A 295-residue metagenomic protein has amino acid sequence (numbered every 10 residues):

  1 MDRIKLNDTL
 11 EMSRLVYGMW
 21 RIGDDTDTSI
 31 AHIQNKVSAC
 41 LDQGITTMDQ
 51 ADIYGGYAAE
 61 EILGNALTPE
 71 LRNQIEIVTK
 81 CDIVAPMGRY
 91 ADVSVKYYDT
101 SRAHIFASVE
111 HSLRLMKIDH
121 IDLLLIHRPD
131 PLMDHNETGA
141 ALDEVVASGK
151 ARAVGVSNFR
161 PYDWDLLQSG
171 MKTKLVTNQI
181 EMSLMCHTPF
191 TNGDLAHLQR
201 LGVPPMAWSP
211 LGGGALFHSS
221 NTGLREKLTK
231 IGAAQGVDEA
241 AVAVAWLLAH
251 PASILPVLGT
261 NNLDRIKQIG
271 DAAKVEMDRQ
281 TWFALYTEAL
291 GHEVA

Functional and structural regions predicted by a protein language model:
M1-I75, V294: N-terminal binding-site loop/beta-alpha segment at the start of enzyme catalytic domains that lines or forms
R3, P129-A295: Beta/alpha (TIM)-barrel catalytic core signal, keyed to glycine-rich beta->alpha loops juxtaposed to Asp/Glu that bind
N7-D25, V78-K96, L125: N-terminal small/glycine-rich loop or linker at the start of catalytic domains across soluble metabolic enzymes
N7-D8, N65-E76, L113-K117, V146 (+2 more regions): Acidic (Asp/Glu)-rich catalytic clusters
D27-C40, T100-M116, Y162-D165: Short, acidic/polar
T28-N35, A58, V93-H104, D130-E137 (+2 more regions): Alpha-helix N-cap and loop-to-helix initiation/capping positions
L113-L132: Active-site groove signature of glycoside hydrolases
